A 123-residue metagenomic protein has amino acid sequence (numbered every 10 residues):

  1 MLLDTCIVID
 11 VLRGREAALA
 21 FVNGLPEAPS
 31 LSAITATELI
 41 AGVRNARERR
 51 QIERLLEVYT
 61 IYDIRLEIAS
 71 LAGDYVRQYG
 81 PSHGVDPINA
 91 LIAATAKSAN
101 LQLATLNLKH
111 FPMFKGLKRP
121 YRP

Functional and structural regions predicted by a protein language model:
M1-L31, A41-L56: Short, well-structured N-terminal submotif of metal-dependent ribonuclease cores
L3-D4, S32, V85-D86, N107-L108: Histidine- and aromatic-rich ligand-binding microenvironments
D4-T5, L39, A72, A96 (+1 more regions): Generic structural signal for small/hydrophobic residues in well-ordered secondary structure, especially within
I7-V8, T35, I68, I92 (+1 more regions): Alpha-helix capping/helix-boundary segments
A18, S32, A36, R49-I52 (+2 more regions): A general structural signal for well-ordered alpha-helical segments in protein cores
A28-S30, E57-D63, Q102: Short loop->beta-strand "edge-of-pocket" segments that line small-molecule binding or catalytic clefts across diverse
T60-G80: Acidic catalytic patch
A93, S98-P123: Acidic, PIN/NYN-like endoribonuclease modules and their adjacent C-terminal/linker elements
